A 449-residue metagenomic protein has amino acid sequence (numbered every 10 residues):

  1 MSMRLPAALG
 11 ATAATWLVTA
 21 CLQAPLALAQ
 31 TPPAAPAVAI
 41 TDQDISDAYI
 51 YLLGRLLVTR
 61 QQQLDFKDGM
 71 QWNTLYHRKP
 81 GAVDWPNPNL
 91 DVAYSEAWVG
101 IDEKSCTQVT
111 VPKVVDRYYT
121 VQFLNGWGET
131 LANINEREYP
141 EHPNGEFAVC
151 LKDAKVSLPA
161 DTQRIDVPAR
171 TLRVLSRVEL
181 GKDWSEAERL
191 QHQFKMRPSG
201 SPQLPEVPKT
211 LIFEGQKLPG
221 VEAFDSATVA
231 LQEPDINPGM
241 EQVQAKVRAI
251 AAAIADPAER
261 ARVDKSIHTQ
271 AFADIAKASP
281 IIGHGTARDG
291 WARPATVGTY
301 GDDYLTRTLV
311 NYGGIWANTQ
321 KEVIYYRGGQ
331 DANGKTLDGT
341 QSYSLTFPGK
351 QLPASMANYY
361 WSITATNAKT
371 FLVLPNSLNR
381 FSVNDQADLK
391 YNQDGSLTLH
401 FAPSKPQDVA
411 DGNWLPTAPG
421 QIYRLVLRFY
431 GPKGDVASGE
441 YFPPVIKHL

Functional and structural regions predicted by a protein language model:
M1-W16: Bacterial N-terminal signal peptides that target proteins for export
R4, Q23, Q30-A34: Selective for proline/serine-rich intrinsically disordered segments in cytosolic/nuclear regulatory regions
W16-A27: C-terminal segment of classical bacterial N-terminal signal peptides
Q30-L449: A compositional/structural signature for long, glycine/proline-rich flexible linkers and loops on extracytoplasmic
